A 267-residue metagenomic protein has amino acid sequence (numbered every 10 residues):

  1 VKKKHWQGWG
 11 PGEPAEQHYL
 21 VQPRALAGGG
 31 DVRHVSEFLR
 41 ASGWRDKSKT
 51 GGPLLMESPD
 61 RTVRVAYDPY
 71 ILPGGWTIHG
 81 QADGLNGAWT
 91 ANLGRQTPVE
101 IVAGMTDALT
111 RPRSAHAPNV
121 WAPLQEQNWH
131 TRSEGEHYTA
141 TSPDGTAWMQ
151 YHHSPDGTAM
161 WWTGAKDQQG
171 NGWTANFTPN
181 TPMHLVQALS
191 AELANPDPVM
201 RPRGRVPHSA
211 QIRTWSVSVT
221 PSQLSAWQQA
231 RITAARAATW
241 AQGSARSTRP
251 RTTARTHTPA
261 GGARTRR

Functional and structural regions predicted by a protein language model:
V1-R267: Compositionally biased accessory segments in Actinobacterial proteins
